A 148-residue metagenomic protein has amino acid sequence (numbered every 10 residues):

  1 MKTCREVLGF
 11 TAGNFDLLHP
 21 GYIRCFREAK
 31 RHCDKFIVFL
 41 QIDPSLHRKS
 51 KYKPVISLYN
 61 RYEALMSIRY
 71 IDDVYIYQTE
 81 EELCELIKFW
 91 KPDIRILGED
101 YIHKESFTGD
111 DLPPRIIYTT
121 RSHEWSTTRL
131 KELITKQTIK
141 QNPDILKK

Functional and structural regions predicted by a protein language model:
M1-K148: Nucleotidyltransferase catalytic core that binds NTPs
